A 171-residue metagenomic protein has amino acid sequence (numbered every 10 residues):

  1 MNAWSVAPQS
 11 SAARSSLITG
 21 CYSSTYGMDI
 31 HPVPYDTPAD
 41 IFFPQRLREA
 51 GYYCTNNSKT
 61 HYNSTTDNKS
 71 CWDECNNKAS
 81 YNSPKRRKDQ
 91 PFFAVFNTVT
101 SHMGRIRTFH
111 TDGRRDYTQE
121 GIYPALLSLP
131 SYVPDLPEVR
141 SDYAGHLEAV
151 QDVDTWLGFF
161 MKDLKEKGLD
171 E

Functional and structural regions predicted by a protein language model:
M1-E171: Formylglycine-dependent sulfatase
